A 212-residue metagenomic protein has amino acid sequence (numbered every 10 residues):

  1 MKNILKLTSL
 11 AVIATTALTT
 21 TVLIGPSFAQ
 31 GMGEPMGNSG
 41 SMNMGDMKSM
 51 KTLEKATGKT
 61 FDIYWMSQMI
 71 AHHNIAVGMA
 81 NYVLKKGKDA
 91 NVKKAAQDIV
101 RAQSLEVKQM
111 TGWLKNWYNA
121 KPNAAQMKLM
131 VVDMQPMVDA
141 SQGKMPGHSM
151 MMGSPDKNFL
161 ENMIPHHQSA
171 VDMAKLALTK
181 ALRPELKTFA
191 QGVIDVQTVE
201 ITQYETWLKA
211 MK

Functional and structural regions predicted by a protein language model:
K2-I13: Bacterial N-terminal signal peptides that target proteins for export
K2-I4, P26-G31: N-terminal regulatory/sensing modules of transcriptional regulators
I13-A17, G33: Low-complexity intrinsically disordered segments
T16-P26: C-terminal segment of classical bacterial N-terminal signal peptides
F28-K212: All-alpha RGS (Regulator of G-protein Signaling) helical domain and cognate RGS-like helical scaffolds
